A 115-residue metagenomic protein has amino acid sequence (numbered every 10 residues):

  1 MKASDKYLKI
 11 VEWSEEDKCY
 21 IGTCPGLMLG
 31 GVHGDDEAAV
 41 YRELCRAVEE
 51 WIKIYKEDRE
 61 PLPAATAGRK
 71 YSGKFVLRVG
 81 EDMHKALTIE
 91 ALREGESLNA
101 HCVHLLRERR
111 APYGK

Functional and structural regions predicted by a protein language model:
M1-K18, T23, R46, E57: N-terminal segment of the canonical double-stranded RNA-binding domain
M28-A39: A short, exposed loop/beta-hairpin motif centered on an aromatic-Gly-Thr core
A39-V40, C102: The catalytic Nudix box helix
V40-A47: Stable alpha-helical structural segments in soluble proteins, enriched in small hydrophobic residues
V48-A67: Short, structured interface segments
P61-D82, L92-E96, A100: Short Lys/Arg-rich basic patches
L98-K115: Short, basic amphipathic alpha-helical segments that act as recognition/interaction helices in nucleic-acid-binding
